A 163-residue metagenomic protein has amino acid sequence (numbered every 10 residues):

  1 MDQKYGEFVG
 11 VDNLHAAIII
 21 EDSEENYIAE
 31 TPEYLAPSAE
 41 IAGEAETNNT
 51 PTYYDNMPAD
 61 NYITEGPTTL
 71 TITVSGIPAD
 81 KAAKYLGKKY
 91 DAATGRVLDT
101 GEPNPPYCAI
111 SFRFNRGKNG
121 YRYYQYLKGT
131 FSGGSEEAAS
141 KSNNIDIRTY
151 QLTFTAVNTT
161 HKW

Functional and structural regions predicted by a protein language model:
M1-A42: Polar/acidic, low-complexity leader/linker segments enriched in S/T/G and N/D
P37-S38, A45-D55: N-terminal "mature-chain" segments and other terminal, solvent-exposed stretches
T50-P58, G87-V97, G134-A139: Short acidic (Asp/Glu) patches
M57-K81, D146-T159: Oligomerization/assembly interface segments of phage tail-like spikes and tubes
E65-N104: Ordered, amphipathic secondary-structure segments that act as subunit-interaction surfaces in large macromolecular
V74-P78, F114-K118, T130-G133, A156-T160: Beta-strand elements of well-folded, non-transmembrane domains
G101-G134: Short helix-loop boundary/capping segments
F131-W163: Mixed-charge, glycine-accented linear interaction segment located at domain edges/termini
